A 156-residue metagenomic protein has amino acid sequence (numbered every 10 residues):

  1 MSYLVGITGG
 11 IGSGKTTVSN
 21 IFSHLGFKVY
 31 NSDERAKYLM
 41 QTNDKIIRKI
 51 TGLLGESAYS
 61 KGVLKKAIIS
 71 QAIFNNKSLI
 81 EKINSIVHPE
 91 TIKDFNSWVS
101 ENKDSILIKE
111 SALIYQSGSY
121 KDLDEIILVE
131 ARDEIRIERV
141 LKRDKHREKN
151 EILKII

Functional and structural regions predicted by a protein language model:
M1, K103-D104: Short, high-confidence coil segments that cap the C-terminus of an alpha-helix and link into the following beta-strand
M1-E34: Walker A (P-loop) phosphate-binding motif
L25, L54, D122-L123: Short, structured coil segments at secondary-structure junctions
E34-K103: ATP-dependent small-molecule kinase phosphotransfer cores that center on conserved nucleotide phosphate-binding segments
K45, S78, E90, Y115 (+2 more regions): Short alpha-helical
I47, T51, E130-L141, K149 (+1 more regions): An amphipathic alpha-helix signature
K93-E101, L107-K142: ATP-dependent NMP and nucleoside kinases share a basic, alpha-helical "lid"
